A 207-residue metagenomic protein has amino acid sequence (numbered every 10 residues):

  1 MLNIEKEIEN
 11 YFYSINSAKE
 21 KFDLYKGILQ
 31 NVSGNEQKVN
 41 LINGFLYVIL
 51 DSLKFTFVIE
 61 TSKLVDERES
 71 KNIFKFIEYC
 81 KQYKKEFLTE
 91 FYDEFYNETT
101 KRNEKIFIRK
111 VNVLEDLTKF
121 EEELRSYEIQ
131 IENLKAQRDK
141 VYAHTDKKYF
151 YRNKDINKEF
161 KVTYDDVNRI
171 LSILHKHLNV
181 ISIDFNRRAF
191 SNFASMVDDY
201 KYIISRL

Functional and structural regions predicted by a protein language model:
M1-E128, N157-L207: Amphipathic alpha-helical interface segments
L124-Y151: Histidine-centered, metal-coordinating catalytic motifs and their short helical/loop contexts
Y151-N157: Short, composition-biased linear "edge" segments at structural boundaries
